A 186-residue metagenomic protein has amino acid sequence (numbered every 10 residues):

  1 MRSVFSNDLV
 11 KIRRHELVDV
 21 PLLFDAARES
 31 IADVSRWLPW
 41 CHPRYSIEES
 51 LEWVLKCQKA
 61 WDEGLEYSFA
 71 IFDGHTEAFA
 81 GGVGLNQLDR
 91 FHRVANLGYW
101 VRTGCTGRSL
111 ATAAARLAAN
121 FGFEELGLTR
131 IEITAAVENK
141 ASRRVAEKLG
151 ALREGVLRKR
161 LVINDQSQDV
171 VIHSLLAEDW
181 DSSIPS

Functional and structural regions predicted by a protein language model:
M1-L22, A26-D33, S68-S186: Acyl-donor (CoA/ACP) binding surface of acyl/acetyltransferases
S35-K56: Conserved GNAT-fold acetyl-CoA-binding loop/helix
W37, C41, G64-S68, T129: Short, polar/charged, Gly/Pro-enriched helix-capping and turn/loop motifs at alpha-helix termini and inter-helix linkers
Y45-S46, W61, W180: A short hydrophobic/aromatic micro-motif that marks alpha-helical segments and, especially, helix-coil
S50-K59, G81-L88: Short, charged low-complexity intrinsically disordered segments located at boundaries of structured domains
C57, W61, E125-L126: Hydrophobic recognition helices of helix-based DNA-binding modules
K59-G64, A151: Short loop/turn motifs at secondary-structure junctions and domain boundaries
